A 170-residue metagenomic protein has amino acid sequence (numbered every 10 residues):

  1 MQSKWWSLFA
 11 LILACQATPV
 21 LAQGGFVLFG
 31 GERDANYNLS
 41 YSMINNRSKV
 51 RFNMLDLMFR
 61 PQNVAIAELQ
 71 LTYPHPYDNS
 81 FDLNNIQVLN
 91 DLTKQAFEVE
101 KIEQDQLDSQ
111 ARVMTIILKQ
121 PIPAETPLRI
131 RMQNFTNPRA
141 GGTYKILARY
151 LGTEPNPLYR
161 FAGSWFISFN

Functional and structural regions predicted by a protein language model:
M1-S7: Bacterial N-terminal signal peptides that target proteins for export
A17-P19: N-terminal signal peptide c-region/cleavage motif recognized by signal peptidases
A22-I44: Short N-terminal segments immediately surrounding and downstream of signal-peptide cleavage
N46-A65: Short beta-strand elements of extracellular/lumenal beta-sandwich folds
I66-F97: Solvent-exposed beta-hairpin/edge-strand motifs
K94-E125: Extended, solvent-exposed segments with strong compositional bias
K119-R139: Low-complexity, intrinsically disordered segments enriched in Ser/Thr together with acidic residues
N134-N170: Helix-rich interaction surfaces within compact, conserved domain-sized segments that mediate assembly or partner
